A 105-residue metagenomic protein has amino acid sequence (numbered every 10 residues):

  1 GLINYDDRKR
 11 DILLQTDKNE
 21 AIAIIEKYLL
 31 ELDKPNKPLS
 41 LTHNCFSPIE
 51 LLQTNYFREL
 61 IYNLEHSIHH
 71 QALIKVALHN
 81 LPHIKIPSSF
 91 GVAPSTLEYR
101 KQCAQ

Functional and structural regions predicted by a protein language model:
G1-D7, I49-G91, L97: Short, contiguous alpha-helical
G1-S40: Helix-adjacent hinge/juxtasegments
T42-S47: Short acidic, glycine/tyrosine-flanked loop/strand segments centered on an H-E-D-like triad
Q102-Q105: Ser/Thr/Pro-rich, acidic low-complexity intrinsically disordered regulatory segments
